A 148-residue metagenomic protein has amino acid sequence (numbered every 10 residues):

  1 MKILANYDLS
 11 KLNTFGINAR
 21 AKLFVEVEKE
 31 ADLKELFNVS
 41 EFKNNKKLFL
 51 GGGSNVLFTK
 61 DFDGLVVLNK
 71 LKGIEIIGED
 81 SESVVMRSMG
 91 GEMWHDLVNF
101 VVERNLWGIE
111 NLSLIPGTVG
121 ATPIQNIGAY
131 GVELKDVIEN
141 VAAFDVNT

Functional and structural regions predicted by a protein language model:
M1-V137, V141-N147: Anion-binding (especially nucleotide phosphate/pyrophosphate-binding) glycine-rich loop and adjoining beta-alpha core
